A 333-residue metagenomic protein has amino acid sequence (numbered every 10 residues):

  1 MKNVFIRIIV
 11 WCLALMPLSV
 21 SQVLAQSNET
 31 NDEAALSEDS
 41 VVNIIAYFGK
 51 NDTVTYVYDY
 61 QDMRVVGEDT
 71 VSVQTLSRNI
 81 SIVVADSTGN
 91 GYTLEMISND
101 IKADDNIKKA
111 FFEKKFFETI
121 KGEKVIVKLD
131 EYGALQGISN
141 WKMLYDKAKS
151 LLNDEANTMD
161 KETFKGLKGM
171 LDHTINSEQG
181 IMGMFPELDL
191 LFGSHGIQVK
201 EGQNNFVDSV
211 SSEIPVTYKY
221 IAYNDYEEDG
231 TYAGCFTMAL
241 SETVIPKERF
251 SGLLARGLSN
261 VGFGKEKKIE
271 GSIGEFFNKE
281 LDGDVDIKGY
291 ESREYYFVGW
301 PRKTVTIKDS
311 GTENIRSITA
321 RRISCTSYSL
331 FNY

Functional and structural regions predicted by a protein language model:
M1-D32: Bacterial Sec-dependent N-terminal signal peptides
N3-V4, C12, Y47, F111 (+2 more regions): Intrinsic disorder/low-structure terminal segments
S27-T119, K128-L129, V199-Y333: Acidic, serine/threonine-rich low-complexity disordered tracts
S87-N99, D104-I197: Preference for long, solvent-exposed alpha-helical segments and helix-linker "stalks"
